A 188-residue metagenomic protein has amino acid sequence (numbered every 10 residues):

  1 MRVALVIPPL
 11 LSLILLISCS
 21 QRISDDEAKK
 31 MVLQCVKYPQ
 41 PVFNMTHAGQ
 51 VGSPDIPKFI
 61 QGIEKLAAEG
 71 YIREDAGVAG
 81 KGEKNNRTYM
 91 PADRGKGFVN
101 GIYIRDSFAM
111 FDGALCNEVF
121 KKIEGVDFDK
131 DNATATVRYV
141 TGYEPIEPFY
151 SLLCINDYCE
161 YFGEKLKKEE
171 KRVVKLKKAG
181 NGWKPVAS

Functional and structural regions predicted by a protein language model:
M1-L5, L10: Positively charged n-region of N-terminal signal peptides that target proteins for export
L15-S18: C-terminal motif of bacterial Sec signal peptides marking the signal peptidase cleavage site
S20-R22: Bacterial signal peptide processing site
D26-H47: Post-signal peptide N-terminal segment of mature Sec-exported envelope proteins
P57-R73: Basic amphipathic alpha-helical segments that dock to polyanions
R73-G113: Accessory beta->alpha helical hairpin/"wing" motif in late/C-terminal subdomains of nucleic-acid enzymes
A109-V126: A short, amphipathic edge element
T136-R138, E144, D157-S188: Short beta-strand edge/turn micro-motifs at domain boundaries
